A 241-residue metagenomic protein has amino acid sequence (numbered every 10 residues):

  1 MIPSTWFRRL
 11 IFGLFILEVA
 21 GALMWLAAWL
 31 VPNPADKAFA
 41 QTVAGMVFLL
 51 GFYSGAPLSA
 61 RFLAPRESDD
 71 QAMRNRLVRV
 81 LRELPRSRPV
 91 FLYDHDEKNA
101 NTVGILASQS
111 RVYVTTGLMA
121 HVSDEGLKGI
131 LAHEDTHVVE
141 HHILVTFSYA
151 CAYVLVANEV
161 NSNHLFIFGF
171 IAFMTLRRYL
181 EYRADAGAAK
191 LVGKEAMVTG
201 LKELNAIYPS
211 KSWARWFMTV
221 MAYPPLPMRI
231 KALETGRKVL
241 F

Functional and structural regions predicted by a protein language model:
M1-H95, E140-H141, Y153-N163, I167-Y179 (+2 more regions): Hydrophobic or amphipathic, alpha-helical segments that drive membrane association/targeting
R66-D69, A184-K190: Short, Lys/Arg-enriched, Gly/Pro-containing loop segments at transmembrane-helix junctions of multi-pass membrane
R82-R111, M174, A188-F241: Active-site-proximal gating segments in proteases and membrane effectors
Y113-G129: Short pre-active-site segment immediately N-terminal to the catalytic Zn-binding motif
V114, G129-H142, A184-D185: Active-site recognition of the HExxH zinc-binding catalytic motif
D124-K128, H142, V220: Short, membrane-interfacial amphipathic segments enriched in basic
D135-C151, E195: Catalytic Zn2+-binding segment of zinc metalloproteases
